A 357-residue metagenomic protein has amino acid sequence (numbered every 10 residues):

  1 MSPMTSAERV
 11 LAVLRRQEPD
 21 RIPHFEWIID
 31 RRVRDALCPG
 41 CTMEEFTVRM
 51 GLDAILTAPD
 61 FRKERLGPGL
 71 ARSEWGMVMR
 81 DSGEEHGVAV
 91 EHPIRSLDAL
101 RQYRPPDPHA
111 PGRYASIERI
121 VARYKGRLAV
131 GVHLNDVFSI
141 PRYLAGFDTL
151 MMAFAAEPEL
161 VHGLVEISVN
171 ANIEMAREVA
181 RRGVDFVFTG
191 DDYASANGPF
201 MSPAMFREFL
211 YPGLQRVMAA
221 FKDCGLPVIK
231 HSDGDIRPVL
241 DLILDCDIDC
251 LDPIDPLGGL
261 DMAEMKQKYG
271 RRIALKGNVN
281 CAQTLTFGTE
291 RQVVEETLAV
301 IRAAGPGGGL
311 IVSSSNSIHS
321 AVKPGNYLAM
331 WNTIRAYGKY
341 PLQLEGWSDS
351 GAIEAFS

Functional and structural regions predicted by a protein language model:
M1-P39, R72, R104-S357: Active-site loop segments of alpha/beta catalytic cores
E26-I28, L56-P59, S73, P93: Cofactor-binding catalytic cores of oxidoreductases
P39-F46, G51, V88-Y103, L134-L144: An N-terminal domain-start capping segment
E44-P59, R181-R182: Catalytic domains of carbohydrate-active enzymes, especially glycoside hydrolases
A54-L70: Short acidic, Pro/Gly- and aromatic-enriched capping/linker segments at domain boundaries
A71, M79-R80: Serine/threonine-rich low-complexity intrinsically disordered regions
G76: Ligand-binding pocket scaffold of soluble enzyme catalytic domains
D81-V121: A gly/proline- and charged-residue-enriched helix-loop-helix capping module
